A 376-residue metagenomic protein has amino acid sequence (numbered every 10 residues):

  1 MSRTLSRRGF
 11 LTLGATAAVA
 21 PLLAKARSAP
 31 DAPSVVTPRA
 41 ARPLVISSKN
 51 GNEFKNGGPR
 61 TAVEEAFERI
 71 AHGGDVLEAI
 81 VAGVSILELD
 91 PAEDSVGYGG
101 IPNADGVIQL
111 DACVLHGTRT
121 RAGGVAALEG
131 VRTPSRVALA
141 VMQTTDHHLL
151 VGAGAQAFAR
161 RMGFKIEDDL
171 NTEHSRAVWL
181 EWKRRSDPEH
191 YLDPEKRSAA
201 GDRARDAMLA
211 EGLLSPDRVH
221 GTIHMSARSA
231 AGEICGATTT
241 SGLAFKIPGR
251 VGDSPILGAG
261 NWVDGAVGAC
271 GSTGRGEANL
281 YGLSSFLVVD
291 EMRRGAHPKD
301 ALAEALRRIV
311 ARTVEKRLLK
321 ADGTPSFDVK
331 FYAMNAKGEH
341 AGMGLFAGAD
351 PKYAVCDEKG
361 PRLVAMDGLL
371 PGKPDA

Functional and structural regions predicted by a protein language model:
L5, T12-A17, D31-A376: Alpha/propeptide regions of enzymes that mature by internal proteolysis
R8-G9, A26: Hydrophobic alpha-helical segments, especially transmembrane helices and their immediate juxtamembrane helical caps
L22-A32: Signal peptide processing junction and immediate N-terminal pro/mature segment of secreted/exported proteins
